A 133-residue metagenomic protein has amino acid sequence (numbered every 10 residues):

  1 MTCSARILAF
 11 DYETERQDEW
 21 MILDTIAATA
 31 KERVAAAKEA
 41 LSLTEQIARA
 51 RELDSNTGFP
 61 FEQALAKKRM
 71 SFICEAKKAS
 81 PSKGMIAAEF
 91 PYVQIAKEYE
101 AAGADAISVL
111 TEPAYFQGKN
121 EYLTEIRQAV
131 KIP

Functional and structural regions predicted by a protein language model:
I7-W20: Short, Lys/Arg-enriched N-terminal segments with co-localized hydrophobic residues within the first ~10-30 amino acids
W20-A87: An N-cap/entry alpha-helix motif that binds or orients negatively charged groups
E62, A96, N120-L123: Generic structural signal for well-ordered alpha-helices, preferentially at hydrophobic/aromatic core positions
K68, G118-P133: Alpha-helix-loop-beta-strand connector modules within alpha/beta enzyme cores
E75-K77, A104-L110: Short beta-strands and strand-loop turn motifs
A88-I107, A129: Alpha/beta enzyme core
I107-F116, I132-P133: Catalytic beta/alpha-barrel core
